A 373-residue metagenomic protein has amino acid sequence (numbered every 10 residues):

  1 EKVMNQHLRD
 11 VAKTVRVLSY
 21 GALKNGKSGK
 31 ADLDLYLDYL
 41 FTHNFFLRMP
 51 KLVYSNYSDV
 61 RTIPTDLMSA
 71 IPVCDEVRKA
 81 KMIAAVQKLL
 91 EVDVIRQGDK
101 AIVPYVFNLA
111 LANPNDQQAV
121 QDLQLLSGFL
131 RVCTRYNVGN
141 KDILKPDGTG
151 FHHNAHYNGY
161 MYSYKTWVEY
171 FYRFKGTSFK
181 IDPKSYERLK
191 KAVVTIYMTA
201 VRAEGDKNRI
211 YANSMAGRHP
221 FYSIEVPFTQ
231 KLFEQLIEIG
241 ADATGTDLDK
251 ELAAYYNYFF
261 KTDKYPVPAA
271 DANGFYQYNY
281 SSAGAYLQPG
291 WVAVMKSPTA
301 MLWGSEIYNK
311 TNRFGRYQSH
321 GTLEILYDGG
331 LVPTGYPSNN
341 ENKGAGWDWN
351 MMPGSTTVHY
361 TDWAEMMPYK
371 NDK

Functional and structural regions predicted by a protein language model:
E1-H219, V226: Aromatic-lined, polymer-binding surfaces characteristic of secreted/periplasmic polysaccharide-degrading enzymes
R173-K373: Extended polysaccharide-engagement surfaces of secreted carbohydrate-active enzymes
